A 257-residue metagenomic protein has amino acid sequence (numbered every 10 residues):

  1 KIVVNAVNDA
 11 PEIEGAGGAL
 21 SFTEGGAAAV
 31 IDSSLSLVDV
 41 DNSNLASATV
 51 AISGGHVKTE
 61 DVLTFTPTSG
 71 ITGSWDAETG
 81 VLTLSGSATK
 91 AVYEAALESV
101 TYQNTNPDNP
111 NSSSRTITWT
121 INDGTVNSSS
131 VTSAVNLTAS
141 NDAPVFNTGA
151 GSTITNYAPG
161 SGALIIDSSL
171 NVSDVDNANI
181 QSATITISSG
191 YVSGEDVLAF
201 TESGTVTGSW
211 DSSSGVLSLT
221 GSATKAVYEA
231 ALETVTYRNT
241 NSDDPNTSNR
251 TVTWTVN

Functional and structural regions predicted by a protein language model:
K1-N257: Extracellular glycosylation-rich, acidic/polar low-complexity regions of adhesion- and matrix-associated proteins
